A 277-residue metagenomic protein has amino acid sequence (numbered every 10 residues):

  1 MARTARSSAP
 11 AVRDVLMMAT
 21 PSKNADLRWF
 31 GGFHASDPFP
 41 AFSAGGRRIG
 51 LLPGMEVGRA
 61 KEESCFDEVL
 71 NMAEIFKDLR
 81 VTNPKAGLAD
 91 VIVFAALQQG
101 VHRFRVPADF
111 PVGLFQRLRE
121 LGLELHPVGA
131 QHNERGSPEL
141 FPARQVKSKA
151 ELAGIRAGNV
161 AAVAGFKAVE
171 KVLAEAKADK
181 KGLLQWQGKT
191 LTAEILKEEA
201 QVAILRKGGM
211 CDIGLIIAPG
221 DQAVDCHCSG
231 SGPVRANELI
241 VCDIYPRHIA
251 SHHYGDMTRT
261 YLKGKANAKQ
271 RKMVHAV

Functional and structural regions predicted by a protein language model:
A2-V277: Active-site neighborhoods and metal-handling regions in enzymes and metal-associated proteins
